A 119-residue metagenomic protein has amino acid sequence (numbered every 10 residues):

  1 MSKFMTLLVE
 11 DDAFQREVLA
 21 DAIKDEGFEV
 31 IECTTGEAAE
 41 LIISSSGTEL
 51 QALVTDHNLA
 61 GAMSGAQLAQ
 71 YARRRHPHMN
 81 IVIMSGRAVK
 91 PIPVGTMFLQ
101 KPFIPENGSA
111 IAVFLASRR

Functional and structural regions predicted by a protein language model:
M1-L7, A13, A20, E49 (+3 more regions): Non-catalytic signal-transmission and effector/linker regions of two-component phosphorelay proteins
A13-I31: Two-component/phosphorelay signaling modules centered on CheY-like receiver
E32-A52: Acidic, metal-coordinating helix/loop segments flanking the phosphotransfer/catalytic sites of two-component signaling
T35, M63-L68: Acidic catalytic/metal-coordinating carboxylates
D56-H57: Active-site residues of response regulator receiver
A66-H78: Short amphipathic alpha-helix used as the core "switch/output" element in two-component signaling
R87-T96: Short loop/helix-cap segments at secondary-structure boundaries that form the rim of catalytic
